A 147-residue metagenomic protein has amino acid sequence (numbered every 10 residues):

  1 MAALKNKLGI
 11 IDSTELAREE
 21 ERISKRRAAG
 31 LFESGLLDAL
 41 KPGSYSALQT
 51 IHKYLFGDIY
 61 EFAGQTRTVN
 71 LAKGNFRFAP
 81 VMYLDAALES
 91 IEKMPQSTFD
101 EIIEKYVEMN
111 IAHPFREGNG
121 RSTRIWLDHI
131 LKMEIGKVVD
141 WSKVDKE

Functional and structural regions predicted by a protein language model:
M1-E147: FIC/Doc superfamily catalytic core
